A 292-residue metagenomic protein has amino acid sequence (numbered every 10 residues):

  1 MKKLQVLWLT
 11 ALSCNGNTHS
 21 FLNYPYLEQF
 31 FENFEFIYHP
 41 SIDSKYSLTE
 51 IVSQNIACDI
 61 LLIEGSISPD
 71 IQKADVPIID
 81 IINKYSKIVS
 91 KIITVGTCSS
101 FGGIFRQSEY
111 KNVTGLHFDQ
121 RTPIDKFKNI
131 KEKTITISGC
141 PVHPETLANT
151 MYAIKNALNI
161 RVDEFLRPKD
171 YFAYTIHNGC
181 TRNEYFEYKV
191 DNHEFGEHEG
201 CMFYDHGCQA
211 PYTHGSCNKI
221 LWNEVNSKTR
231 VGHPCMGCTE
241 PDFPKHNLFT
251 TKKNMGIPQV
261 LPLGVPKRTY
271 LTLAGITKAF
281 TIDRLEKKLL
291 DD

Functional and structural regions predicted by a protein language model:
M1-L62, K73, N83-V89, I130-T136 (+1 more regions): Iron-sulfur (Fe-S) cluster-binding modules
L12, S66-S68, C98: Short glycine-rich anion-binding loops that position phosphate/pyrophosphate groups of nucleotides and phosphorylated
N15-G16, D70-I71, S100-I104, H143-T146: Short, well-ordered, mixed-charge alpha-helical segments that flank or form enzyme active sites
Y46-E50, I78-I81, R121-I124: A generic local structural motif
S68-I78, G103-Y110: Glycine/threonine-rich flexible loop motifs
V76-I79, I137-P141, E145: Short, amphipathic alpha-helical segments
I92-V95: ADP-ribose/adenylate-binding Rossmann-like module
C98, G103-I130, I135-G139: Class I SAM-dependent methyltransferase SAM-binding "motif I" and its flanking Rossmann-like core
